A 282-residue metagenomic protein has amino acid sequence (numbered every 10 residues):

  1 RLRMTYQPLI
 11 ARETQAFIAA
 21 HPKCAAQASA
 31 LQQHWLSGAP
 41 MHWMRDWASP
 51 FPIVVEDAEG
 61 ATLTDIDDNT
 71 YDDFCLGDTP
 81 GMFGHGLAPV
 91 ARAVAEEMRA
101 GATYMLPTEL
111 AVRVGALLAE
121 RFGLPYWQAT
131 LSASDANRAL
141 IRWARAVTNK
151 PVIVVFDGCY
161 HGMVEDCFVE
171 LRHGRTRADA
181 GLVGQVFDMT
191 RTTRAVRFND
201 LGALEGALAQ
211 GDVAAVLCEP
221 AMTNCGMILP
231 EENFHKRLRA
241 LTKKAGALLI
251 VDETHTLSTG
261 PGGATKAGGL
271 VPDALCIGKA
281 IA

Functional and structural regions predicted by a protein language model:
Q7-D57: Active-site-adjacent loop/helix segments that line or gate small-molecule/cofactor pockets in enzymes
P52-D73: Active-site and channel-lining beta-strand-loop segments that bind or position nucleotide-derived/phosphorylated
T70-K150: Glycine-rich loop-to-alpha-helix module at the N-terminal edge of alpha/beta enzyme cores
R113-A215: PLP-dependent aspartate aminotransferase-fold enzymes
V147, K244-A245: Helix C-cap/helix->beta junction micro-motif
E219-E232, A247-G268: Conserved PLP phosphate-binding loop immediately N-terminal to the Schiff-base lysine helix in PLP-dependent enzymes
G268-A282: Active-site PLP attachment segment
